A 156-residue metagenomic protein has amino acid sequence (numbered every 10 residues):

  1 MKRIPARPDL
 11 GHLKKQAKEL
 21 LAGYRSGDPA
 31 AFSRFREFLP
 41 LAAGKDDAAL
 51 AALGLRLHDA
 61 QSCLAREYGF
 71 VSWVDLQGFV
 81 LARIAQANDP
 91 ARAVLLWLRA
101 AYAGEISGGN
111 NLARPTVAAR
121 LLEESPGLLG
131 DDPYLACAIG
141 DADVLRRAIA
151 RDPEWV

Functional and structural regions predicted by a protein language model:
M1-G108, R114-V117: Intrinsically disordered, low-complexity eukaryotic regions enriched in glycine, serine and charged residues
A6, S125, Y134: Generic anion/oxyanion-binding catalytic loop in active/binding sites
A49-L50, L121, P133-Y134: A generic structural signal for short
D59, D131-Y134: Positions in alpha-helical segments
D89, L96, A100-D131, D143-V156: Ankyrin repeat arrays, specifically the small/polar loop and inter-repeat linker segments at the C-terminal end of each
